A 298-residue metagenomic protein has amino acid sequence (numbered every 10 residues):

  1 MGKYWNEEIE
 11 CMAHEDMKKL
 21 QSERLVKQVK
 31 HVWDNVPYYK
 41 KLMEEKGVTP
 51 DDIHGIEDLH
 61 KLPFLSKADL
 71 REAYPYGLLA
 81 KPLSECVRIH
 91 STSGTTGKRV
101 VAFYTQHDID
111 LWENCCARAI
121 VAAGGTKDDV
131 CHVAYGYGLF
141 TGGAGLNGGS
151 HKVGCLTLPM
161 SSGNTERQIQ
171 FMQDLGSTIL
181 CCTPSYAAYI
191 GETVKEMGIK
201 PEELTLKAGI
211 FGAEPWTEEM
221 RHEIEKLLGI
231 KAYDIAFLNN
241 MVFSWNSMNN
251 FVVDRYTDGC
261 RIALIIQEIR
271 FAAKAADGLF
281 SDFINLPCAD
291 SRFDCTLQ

Functional and structural regions predicted by a protein language model:
M1-S91, T96-N114, V121-A122: Nucleotide 5′-phosphate-binding alpha/beta core
G2-D16, L20-H31, P37, V153-N250 (+5 more regions): Active-site glycine/GP-rich loop and adjacent strand/helix microenvironment that borders small-molecule binding pockets
G97-L111, N147-T157, S177-C181: Acidic/glycine-enriched edge-of-secondary-structure segments
I109, G136-G138, S185-Y186: Short glycine-enriched loops at secondary-structure junctions
E113-V130, T165-S177: Conserved ATP-dependent adenylate/AMP-binding module captured primarily in the ANL superfamily
V121-V153: Conserved AMP-binding loop of ANL adenylate-forming enzymes
A273-Q298: Polybasic, low-complexity intrinsically disordered segments
